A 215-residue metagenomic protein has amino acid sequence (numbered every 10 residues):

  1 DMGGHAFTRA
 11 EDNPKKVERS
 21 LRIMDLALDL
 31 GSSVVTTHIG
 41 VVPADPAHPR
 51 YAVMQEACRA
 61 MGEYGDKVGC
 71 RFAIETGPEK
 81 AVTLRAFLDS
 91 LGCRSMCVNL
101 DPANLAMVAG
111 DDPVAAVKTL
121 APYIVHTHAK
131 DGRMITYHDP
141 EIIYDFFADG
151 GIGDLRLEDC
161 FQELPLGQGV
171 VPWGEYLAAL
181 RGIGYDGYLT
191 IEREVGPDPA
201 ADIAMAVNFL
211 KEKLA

Functional and structural regions predicted by a protein language model:
G4-V98, M107: Active-site acidic/histidine proton-transfer and metal-coordination neighborhood in alpha/beta enzyme cores
G31, R59, K67, A81-A215: Histidine-acidic metal/acid-base catalytic patches
